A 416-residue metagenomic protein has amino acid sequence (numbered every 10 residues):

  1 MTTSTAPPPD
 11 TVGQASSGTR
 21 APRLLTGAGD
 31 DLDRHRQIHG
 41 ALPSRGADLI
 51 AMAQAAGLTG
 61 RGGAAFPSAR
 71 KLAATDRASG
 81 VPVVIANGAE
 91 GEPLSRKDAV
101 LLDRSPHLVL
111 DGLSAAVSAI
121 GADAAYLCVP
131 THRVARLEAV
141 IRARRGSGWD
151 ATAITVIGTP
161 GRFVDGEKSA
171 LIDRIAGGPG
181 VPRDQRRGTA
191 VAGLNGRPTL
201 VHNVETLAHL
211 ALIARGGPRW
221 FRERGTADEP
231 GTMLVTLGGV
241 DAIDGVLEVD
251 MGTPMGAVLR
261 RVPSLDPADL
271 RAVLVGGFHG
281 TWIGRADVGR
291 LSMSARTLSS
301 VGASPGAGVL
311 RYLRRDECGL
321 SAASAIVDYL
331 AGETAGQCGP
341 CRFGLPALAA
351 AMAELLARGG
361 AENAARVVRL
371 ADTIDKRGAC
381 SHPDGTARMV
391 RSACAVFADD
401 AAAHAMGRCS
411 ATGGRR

Functional and structural regions predicted by a protein language model:
T2-I50: Cofactor-/ligand-binding subdomain signature composed of acidic, glycine-rich, tryptophan-containing flexible loops
D31-R34, I85-D98, V191-A192, T236-D241: Gly-rich Lys/Arg/Thr-decorated short loops/hinges at beta-loop-alpha junctions or inter-strand turns that position
I38-A51, S79-P82, G88, K97-L101 (+5 more regions): Ferredoxin-type iron-sulfur electron-transfer modules in oxidoreductases and energy-metabolism complexes
Q54-A74, R162-D173, A331-F343, K376-V390: Conserved phosphate/anionic-ligand binding catalytic regions in large, soluble enzymes, centered on
A64, R70-L72, R96-D98, R136-R142 (+8 more regions): Short acidic, glycine/serine/threonine-rich loops at helix termini
K71, D123-A125, S264-G277, T281: Short loop-to-beta-strand transition segments
L110-A116, D250-P267: Short amphipathic, charge-patterned alpha-helical segments
R133-M251, P263-L265: Hydrophobic alpha-helical positions that pack around
